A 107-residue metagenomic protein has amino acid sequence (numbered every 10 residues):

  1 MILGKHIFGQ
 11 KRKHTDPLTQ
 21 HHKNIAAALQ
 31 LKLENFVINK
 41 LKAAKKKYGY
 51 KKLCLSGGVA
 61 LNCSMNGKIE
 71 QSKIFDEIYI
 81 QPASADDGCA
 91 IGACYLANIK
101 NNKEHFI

Functional and structural regions predicted by a protein language model:
M1-K51, S64-E70, E77: A contiguous, well-structured pocket-lining segment that forms one wall/lid of small-molecule binding clefts in soluble
K47, K52, A60-A97: Active-site histidine-anchored catalytic micro-motif
S56: Short beta-strand segments
I99-I107: Acidic, glycine/GT-rich loop-and beta-edge segments that sit at the periphery of enzyme/chaperone cores
